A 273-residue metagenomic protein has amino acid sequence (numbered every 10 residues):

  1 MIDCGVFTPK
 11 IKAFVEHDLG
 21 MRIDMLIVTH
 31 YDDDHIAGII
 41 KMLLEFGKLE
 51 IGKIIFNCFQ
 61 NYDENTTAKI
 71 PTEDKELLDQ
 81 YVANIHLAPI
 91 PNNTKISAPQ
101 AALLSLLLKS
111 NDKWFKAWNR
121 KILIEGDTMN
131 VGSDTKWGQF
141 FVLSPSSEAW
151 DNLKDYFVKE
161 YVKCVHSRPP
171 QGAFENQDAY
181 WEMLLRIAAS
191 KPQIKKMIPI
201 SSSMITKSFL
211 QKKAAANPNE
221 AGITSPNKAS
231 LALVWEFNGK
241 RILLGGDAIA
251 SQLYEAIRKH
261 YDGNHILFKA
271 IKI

Functional and structural regions predicted by a protein language model:
M1-M21, S225-S251: Conserved beta-strand hairpin/beta-sheet module of binuclear metal-dependent hydrolase folds, prominently
D3-V6, Y31, F59, P145-S147 (+2 more regions): Active-site metal-binding loops of divalent metal-dependent hydrolases
F7-F56, D262-I273: Active-site metal-binding motif and surrounding structural segment of the metallo-beta-lactamase
T8-K10, D34-H35, D63-E64, W150 (+2 more regions): Flexible loop/turn segments at secondary-structure boundaries
K12-F14, L153-K154, E255-A256: Short, glycine/acidic-enriched capping/hinge loops at junctions between secondary-structure elements
I36-K41, N65-A68, Y254-I257: A short acidic (Asp/Glu
E45-R241: Flexible, acidic/histidine-containing loops and adjacent segments that form or flank the divalent-metal
R241-I273: Extended hydrophobic/aromatic segments used for targeting, binding, or gating
